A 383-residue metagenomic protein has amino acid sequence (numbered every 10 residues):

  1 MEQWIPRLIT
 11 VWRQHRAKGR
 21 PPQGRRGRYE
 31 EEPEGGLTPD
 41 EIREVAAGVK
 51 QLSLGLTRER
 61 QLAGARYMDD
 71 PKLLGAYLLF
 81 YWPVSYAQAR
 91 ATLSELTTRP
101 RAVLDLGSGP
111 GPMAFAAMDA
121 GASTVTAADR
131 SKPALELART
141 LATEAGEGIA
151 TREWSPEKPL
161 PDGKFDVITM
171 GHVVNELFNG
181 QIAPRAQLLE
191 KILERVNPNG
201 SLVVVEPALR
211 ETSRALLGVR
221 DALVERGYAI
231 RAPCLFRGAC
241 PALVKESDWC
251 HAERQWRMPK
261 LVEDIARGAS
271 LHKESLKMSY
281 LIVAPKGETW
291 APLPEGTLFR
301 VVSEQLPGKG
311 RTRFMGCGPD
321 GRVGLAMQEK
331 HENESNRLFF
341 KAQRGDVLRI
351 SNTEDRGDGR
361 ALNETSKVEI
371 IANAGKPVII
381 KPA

Functional and structural regions predicted by a protein language model:
M1-A63: N-terminal auxiliary segments of SAM/dcSAM-dependent transferases
D40-T97: Conserved Class I S-adenosyl-L-methionine-dependent methyltransferase catalytic core
P110-A122: Conserved SAM-binding loop of SAM-dependent methyltransferases across substrates and taxa, primarily the Class I
S131: Conserved SAM/SAH-binding beta-strand->alpha-helix loop
D166-I182: A short SAM/SAH-binding and catalytic strip from SAM-dependent methyltransferases
P184-N199: A short glycine-rich, Lys/Arg-flanked "PGG" loop and its adjoining helix->strand segment in the class I
N199-E206: Conserved beta-strand signature within the Rossmann-like core of class I S-adenosyl-L-methionine
E263-A383: C-terminal lobe and adjacent flexible extensions of AdoMet/dcAdoMet transferase-like proteins
